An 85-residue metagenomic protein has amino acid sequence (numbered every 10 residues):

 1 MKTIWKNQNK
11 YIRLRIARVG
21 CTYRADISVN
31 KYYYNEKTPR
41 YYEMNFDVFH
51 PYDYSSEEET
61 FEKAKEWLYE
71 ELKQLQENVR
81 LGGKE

Functional and structural regions predicted by a protein language model:
M1-K2, K73-E85: Short intrinsically disordered terminal tails
M1-Y42: Short N-terminal "domain-start" leader segments that mark the transition from disordered tails or signal peptides into
T22-R24, S28, S56, K65-W67: A generic structural signal for ordered secondary structure
T38-K63: A short, exposed loop/beta-hairpin motif centered on an aromatic-Gly-Thr core
E57-N78: Ampiphathic alpha-helical segments that act as solvent-exposed interaction surfaces
